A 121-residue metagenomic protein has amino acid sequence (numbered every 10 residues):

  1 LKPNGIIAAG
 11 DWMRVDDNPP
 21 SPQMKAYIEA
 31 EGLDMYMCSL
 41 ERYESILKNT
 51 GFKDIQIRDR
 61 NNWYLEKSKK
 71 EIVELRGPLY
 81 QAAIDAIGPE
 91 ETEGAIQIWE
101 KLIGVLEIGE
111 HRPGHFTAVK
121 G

Functional and structural regions predicted by a protein language model:
L1: A short, conserved alpha-helix within the catalytic core of class I
N4-W12: Conserved beta-strand signature within the Rossmann-like core of class I S-adenosyl-L-methionine
W12-D34: Short, glycine-/aromatic-enriched active-site segment of Class I SAM-dependent methyltransferases
P19, E41, Q56-K70: SAM-dependent methyltransferase
M35-I57: Short alpha-helix
N61-E110: C-terminal helical/coil "lid" or tail adjacent to the Rossmann-like core of SAM-dependent
E110-F116: Short hydrophobic/aromatic beta-strand or adjacent loop that forms the aromatic wall/cage of a ligand/substrate-binding
A118-G121: C-terminal beta-strand of the catalytic ATP-binding
